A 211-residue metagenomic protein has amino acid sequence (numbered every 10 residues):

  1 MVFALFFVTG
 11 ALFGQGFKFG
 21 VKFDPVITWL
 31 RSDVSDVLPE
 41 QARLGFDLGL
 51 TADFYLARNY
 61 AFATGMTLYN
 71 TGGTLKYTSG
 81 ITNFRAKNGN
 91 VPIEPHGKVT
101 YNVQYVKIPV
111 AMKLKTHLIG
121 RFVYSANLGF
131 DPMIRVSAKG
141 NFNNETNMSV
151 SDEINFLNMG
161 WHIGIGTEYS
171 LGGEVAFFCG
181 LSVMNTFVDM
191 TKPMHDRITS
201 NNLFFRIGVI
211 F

Functional and structural regions predicted by a protein language model:
M1-G10: Bacterial N-terminal signal peptides
F13-D53, I210: Short glycine/proline- and aromatic-enriched beta-strand/turn motifs that initiate or cap beta-hairpins
Q15, E40-F46, N102-I108, F122 (+2 more regions): Residues that define the transmembrane beta-barrel architecture of outer-membrane proteins
F17, F23-I27, D53-N141, I210-F211: Gram-negative (and chloroplast) outer-membrane scaffold detector with strong preference for beta-barrel transmembrane
R31-V37, T74-I81, A138-T146, M190-D196: Outer-membrane beta-barrel translocator domains and adjoining extracellular loop/strand segments of Gram-negative
V37-P39, G97-Y101, V150-N155, K192-D196: Outer-membrane beta-barrel domain signature
L48-L50, I108-M112, A126, I163-I165 (+2 more regions): Membrane-embedded beta-strands of outer-membrane beta-barrel proteins, especially the hydrophobic/small aromatic
T71-Y77, D152, N158-F211: Predominantly the C-terminal beta-signal and adjacent terminal strand-loop region of outer-membrane beta-barrel
